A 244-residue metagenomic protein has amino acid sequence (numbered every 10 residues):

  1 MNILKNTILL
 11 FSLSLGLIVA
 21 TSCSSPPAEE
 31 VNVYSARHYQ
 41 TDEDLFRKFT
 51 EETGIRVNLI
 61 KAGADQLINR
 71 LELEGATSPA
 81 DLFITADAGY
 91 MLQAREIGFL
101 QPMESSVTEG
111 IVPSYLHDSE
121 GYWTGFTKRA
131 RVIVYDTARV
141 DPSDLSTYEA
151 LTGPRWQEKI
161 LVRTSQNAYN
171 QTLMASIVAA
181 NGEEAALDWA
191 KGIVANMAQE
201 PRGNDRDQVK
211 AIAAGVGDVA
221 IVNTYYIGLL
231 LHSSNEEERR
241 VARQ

Functional and structural regions predicted by a protein language model:
M1-F11: Bacterial N-terminal signal peptides that target proteins for export
V19-S22: C-terminal motif of bacterial Sec signal peptides marking the signal peptidase cleavage site
S24-P26: Bacterial signal peptide processing site
A36, Q40, A62-Q66, S78-G217 (+1 more regions): Extracytoplasmic ligand-binding site segments that recognize negatively charged/polar headgroups
A36-R56, I133: Short, polar/charged alpha-helical segment
V57-L59, I160, Q244: Generic structural signal for residues in well-ordered beta-strands
N69-A76: Short, well-structured alpha-helical segments in soluble
